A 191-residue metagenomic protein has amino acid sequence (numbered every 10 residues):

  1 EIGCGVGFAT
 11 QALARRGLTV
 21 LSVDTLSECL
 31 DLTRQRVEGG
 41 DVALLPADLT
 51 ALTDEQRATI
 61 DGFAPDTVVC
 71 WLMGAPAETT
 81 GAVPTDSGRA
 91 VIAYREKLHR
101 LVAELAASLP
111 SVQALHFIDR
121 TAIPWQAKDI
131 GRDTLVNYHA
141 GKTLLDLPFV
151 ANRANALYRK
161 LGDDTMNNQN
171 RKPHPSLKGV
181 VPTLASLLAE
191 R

Functional and structural regions predicted by a protein language model:
G3: Conserved S-adenosyl-L-methionine
V6-R16: Conserved SAM-binding loop of SAM-dependent methyltransferases across substrates and taxa, primarily the Class I
L26-S27: Conserved SAM/SAH-binding beta-strand->alpha-helix loop
T33-R34: Conserved SAM-binding loop
G40-A51: Conserved SAM-binding strand-loop segment of SAM-dependent methyltransferases
A64-R95: A short SAM/SAH-binding and catalytic strip from SAM-dependent methyltransferases
H99, V112-D119: Conserved beta-strand signature within the Rossmann-like core of class I S-adenosyl-L-methionine
D133-L188: Class I S-adenosyl-L-methionine
